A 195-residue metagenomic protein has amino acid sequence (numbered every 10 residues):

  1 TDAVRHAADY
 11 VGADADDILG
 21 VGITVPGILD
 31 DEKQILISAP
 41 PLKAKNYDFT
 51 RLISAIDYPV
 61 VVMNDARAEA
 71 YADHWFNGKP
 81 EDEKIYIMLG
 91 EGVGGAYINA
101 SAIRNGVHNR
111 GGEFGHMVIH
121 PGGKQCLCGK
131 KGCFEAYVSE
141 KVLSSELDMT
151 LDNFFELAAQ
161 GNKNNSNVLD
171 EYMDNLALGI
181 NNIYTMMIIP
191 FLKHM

Functional and structural regions predicted by a protein language model:
T1-A15, F134-Y137, K141-M195: Adenine-nucleotide phosphate-binding core of ATP-dependent small-molecule kinases
T1-D2, T50, Y58-A66, A72-K163: Glycine/GP-enriched mid-protein hinge/lid loop-to-helix segment characteristic of carbohydrate kinases
T1-V11, D17-V21, L29-I85: Glycine-rich phosphate-binding loop and adjoining helix at the ATP-binding site of ATP-dependent phosphoryl-transfer
G20-G27, P190-M195: Glycine-rich beta-strand-to-loop/alpha-helix junction loops that act as flexible
T24-I28, A39, H120-G122, K131: Generic beta-structure capping elements
